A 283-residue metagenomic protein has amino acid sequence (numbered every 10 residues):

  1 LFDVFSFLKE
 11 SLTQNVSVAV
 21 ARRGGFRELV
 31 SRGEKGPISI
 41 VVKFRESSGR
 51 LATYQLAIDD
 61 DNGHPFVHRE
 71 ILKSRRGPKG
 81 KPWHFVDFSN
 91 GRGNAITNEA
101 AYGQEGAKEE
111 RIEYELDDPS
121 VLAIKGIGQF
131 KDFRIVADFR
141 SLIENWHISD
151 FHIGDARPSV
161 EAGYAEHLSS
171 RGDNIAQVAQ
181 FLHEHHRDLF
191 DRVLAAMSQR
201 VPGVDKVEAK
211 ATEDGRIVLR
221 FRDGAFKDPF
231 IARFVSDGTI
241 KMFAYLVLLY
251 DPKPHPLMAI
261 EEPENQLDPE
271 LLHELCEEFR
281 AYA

Functional and structural regions predicted by a protein language model:
L1-Q14, G203-K206, A211-A283: Switch/communication elements of ASCE P-loop NTPase nucleotide-binding domains
F2-F66: Conserved P-loop NTP-binding catalytic core
S11, S149-H152, R200: Conserved, well-folded catalytic cores of nucleic-acid-processing and energy-transducing macromolecular machines
I38-I40, H147, G215-L219: Short beta-strand micro-motifs in enzyme catalytic cores
V42-S48, S74-R76, F221-A225: Short acidic, glycine-rich loop/turn motifs
S48-A195: Electropositive, glycine-dotted interaction segments that contact anionic polymers or phosphate-rich ligands
E166-A232: Extended helical coiled-coil dimerization/tether regions that scaffold and oligomerize large DNA-maintenance assemblies
